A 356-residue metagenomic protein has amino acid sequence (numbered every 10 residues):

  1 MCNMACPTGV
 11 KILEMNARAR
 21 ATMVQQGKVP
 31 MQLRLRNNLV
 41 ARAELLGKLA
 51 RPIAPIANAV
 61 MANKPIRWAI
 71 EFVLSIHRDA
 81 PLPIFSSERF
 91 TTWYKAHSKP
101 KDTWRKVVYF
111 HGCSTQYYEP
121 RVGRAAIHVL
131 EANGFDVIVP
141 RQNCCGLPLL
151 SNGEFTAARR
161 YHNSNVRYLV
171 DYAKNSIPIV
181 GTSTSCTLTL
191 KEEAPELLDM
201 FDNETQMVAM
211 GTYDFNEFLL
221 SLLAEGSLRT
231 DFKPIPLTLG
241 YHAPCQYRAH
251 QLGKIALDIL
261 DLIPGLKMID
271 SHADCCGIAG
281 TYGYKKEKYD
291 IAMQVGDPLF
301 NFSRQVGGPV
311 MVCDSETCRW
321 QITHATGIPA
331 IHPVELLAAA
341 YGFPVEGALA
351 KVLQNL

Functional and structural regions predicted by a protein language model:
I12-L356: Iron-sulfur cluster-binding electron-transfer modules in prokaryotic oxidoreductases
